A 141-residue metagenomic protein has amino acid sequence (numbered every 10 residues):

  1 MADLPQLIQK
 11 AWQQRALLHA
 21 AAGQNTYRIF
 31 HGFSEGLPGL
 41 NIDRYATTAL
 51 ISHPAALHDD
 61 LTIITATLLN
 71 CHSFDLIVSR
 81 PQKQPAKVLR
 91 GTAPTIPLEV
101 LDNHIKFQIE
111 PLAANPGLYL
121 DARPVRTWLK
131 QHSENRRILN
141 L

Functional and structural regions predicted by a protein language model:
M1-A46, T95-P97: Non-catalytic accessory regions of SAM-dependent methyltransferases
A2-Q24, H53-A55, L61-R80: Cysteine-centered catalytic environments shared across enzyme families
H31-F33, H53, I109-P111: Pocket-edge structural micro-motifs
G36, L40-D43, D59-D121, T127: Non-catalytic substrate-recognition/targeting regions of SAM-dependent transferases
T127-W128, L141: Metal-dependent phosphodiester-processing active-site neighborhood
K130-H132: Solvent-exposed alpha-helices and their adjacent loops that cap or buttress functional pockets in soluble metabolic
E134-L141: Conserved class I S-adenosyl-L-methionine
